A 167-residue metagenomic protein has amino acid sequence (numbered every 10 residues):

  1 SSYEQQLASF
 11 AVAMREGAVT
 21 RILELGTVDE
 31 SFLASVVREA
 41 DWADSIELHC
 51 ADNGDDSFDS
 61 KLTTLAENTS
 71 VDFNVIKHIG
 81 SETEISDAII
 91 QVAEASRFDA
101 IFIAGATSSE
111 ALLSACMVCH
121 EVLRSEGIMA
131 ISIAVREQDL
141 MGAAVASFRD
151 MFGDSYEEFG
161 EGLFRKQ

Functional and structural regions predicted by a protein language model:
S1-Q5: Mobile, glycine- and charge-enriched loop segments and immediately flanking short secondary-structure elements within
A8, A13-Q167: S-adenosylmethionine/decaboxylated-SAM
